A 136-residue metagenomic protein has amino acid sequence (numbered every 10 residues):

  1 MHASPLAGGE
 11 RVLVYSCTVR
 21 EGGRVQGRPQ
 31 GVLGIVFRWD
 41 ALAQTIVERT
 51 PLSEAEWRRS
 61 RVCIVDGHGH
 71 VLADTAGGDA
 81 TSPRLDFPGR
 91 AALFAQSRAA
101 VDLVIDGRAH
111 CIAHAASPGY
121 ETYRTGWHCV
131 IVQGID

Functional and structural regions predicted by a protein language model:
M1-R38, Q44, L103-D106: Extracytoplasmic/periplasmic ligand-binding sensor regions of membrane-associated signaling proteins
A7-G8, A55-E56, F94, Y123: Extracellular/periplasmic catalytic domains that process cell-envelope and extracellular macromolecules
E10, R28, R58, R108-H110 (+1 more regions): Residue-level signal for beta-strand positions within conserved beta-sheet cores that form or flank
L13-S16, R61, H68, H128: Conserved beta-strand and immediately adjacent loop positions that scaffold enzyme active sites
R20-R24, P51, V65, Y120: Core beta-strand residues in small-molecule sensory/regulatory alpha/beta domains
G27, Q44-E48, R124-G126: Short, charged, solvent-exposed linker or helix-capping segments at domain edges/interfaces that act as flexible hinges
V32-A80, F87-G89: Solvent-exposed, extracytoplasmic
P83-D136: Extracellular/periplasmic juxtamembrane segments that couple receptor/chemosensory ectodomains to their
